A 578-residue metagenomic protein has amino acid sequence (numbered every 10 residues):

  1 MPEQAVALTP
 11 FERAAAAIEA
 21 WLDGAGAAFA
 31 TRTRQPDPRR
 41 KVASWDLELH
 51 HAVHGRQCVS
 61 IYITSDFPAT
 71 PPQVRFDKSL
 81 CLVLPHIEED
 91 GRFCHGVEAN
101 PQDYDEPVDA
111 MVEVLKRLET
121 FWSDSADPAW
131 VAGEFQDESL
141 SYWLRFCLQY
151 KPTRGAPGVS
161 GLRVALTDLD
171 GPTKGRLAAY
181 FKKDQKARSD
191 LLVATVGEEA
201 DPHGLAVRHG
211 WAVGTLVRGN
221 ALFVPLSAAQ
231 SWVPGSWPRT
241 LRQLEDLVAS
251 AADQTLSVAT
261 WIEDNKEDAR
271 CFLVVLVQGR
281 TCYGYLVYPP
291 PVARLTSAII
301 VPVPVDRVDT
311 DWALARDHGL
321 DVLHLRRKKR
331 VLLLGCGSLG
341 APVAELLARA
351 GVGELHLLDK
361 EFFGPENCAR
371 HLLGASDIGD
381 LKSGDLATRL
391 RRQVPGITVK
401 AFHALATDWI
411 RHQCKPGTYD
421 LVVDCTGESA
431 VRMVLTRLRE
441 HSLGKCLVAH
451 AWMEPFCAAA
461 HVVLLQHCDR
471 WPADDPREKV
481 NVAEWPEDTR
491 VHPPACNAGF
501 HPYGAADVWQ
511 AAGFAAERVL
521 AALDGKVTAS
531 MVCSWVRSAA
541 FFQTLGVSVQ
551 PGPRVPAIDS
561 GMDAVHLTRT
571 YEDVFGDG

Functional and structural regions predicted by a protein language model:
R32-A99, V108-D109: Compact alpha/beta protein-protein interaction domains typified by the UBC
I87-V131: Structured beta-strand segments within beta-sheet-rich domains
S141-P290, G417-L421, C425-G578: Glycine-rich phosphate/adenylate-binding loop
T281-V331: N-terminal charged helix/coil linker that caps or initiates catalytic domains
G319-F362: Glycine-rich adenosine-cofactor-binding loop
K360-P395: Glycine-rich phosphate-binding loop and adjoining beta1-alpha1-beta2 segment of Rossmann-like nucleotide-binding folds
H403-A406: Conserved acidic residues
W409-G417: Short amphipathic alpha-helix with an adjacent loop that forms part of the alpha/beta core around
